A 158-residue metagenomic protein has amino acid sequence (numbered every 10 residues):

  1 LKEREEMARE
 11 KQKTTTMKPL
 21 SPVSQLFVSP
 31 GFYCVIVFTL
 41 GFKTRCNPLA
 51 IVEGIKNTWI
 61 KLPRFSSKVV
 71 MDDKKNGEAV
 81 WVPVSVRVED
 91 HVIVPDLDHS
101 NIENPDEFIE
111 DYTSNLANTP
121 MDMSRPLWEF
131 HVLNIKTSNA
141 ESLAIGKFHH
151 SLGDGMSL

Functional and structural regions predicted by a protein language model:
L1-L158: Non-catalytic N-terminal regions of enzymes
